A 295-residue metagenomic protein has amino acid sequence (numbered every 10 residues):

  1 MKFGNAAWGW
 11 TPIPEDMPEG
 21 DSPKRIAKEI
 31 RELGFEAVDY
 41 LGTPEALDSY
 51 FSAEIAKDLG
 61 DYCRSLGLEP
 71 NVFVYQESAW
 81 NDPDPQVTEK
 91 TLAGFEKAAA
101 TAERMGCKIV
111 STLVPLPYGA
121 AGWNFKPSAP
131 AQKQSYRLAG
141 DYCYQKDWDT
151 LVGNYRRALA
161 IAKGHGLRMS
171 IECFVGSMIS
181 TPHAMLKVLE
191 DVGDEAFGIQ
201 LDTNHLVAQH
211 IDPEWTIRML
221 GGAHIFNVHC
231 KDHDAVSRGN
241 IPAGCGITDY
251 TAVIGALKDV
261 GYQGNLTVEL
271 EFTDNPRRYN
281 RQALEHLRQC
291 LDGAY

Functional and structural regions predicted by a protein language model:
M1-I109, G119-A120, Q145-W148, R156 (+5 more regions): N-terminal pre-domain/capping segments
T11, G20, A37-V38, S65 (+3 more regions): Acidic/histidine-rich catalytic cores of soluble enzymes
F35, A102, C107, I225 (+2 more regions): A structural motif
G42, V114, D232, E269-L270: Short secondary-structure boundary segments
L68, C107-K108, L167, V260-G264: A short helix->loop->beta-strand "cap" motif at the edges of active sites that frequently abuts
Y118-S135: Aromatic- and acidic-residue-enriched segments that line the glycan-binding/catalytic groove of carbohydrate-active
T248-D259: A short, acidic, amphipathic alpha-helical segment used as a generic capping/interface helix at domain edges
T267-R278: A short, acidic, flexible beta-alpha connecting loop/helix-capping segment that sits on the rim of active
